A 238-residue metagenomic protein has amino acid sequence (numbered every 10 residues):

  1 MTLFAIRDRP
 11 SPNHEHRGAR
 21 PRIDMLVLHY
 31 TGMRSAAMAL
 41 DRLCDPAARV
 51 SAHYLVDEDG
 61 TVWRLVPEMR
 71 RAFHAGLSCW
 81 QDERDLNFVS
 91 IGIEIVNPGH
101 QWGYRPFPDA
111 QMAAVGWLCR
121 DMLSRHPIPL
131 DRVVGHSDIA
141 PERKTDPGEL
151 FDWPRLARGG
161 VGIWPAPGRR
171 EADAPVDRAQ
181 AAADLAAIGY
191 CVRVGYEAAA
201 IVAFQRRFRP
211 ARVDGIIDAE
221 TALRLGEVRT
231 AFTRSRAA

Functional and structural regions predicted by a protein language model:
M1-D131: Active-site-adjacent loop/helix surface patches within enzyme catalytic domains that shape the substrate-binding cleft
R17, F107, I139, Q180-A181: Bulky hydrophobic/aromatic packing residues
G76-C79, M112, G116-P127, P141-A238: Cell-envelope/ECM-targeting effectors and their regulatory/trafficking segments
V133-R143: Acidic helix-start/capping segments at beta-turn-to-alpha-helix junctions
